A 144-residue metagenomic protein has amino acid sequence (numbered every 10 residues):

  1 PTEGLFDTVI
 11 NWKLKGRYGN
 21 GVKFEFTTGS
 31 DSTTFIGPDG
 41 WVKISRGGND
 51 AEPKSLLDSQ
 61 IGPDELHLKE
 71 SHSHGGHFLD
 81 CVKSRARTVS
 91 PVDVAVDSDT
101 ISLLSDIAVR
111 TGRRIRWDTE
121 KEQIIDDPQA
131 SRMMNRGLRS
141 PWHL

Functional and structural regions predicted by a protein language model:
P1, F24-F26: NAD(P)-dependent dehydrogenases' Rossmann-like dinucleotide-binding region
P1-G19: Rossmann-like dinucleotide-binding domain that binds NAD(P)(H)
N11-K13, S30-L144: C-terminal helical cap and adjacent loop that interface with cofactors, partners, or active-site loops
G19-K23, D39: Glycine-centered tight beta-turn/hairpin loop motif at sheet-sheet or coil-to-beta transitions
